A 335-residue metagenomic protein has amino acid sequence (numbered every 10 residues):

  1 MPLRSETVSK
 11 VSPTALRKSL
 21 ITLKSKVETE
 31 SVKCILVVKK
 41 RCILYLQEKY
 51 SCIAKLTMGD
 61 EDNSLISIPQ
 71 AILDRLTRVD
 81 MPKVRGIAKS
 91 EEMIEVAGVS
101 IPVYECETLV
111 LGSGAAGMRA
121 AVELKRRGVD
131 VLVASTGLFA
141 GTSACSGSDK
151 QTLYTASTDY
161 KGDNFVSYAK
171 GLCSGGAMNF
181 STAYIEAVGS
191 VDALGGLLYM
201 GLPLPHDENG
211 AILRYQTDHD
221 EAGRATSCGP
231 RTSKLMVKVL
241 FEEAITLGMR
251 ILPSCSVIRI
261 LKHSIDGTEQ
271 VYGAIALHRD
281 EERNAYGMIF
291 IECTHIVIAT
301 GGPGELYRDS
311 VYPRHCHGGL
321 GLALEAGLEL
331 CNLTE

Functional and structural regions predicted by a protein language model:
R4-S19, S25, S31-C34, R41: Low-acidity, Ser/Thr- and Arg-rich intrinsically disordered low-complexity segments
V38-C42, L46-S90, E95-V103, V129 (+5 more regions): Conserved N-terminal/central alpha/beta ligand/cofactor-binding core
E105-E107, S254, C293: Phosphate-coordination loops involved in phosphoryl transfer and adenosine-cofactor binding
T108-L132: N-terminal Rossmann-like FAD-binding beta1-loop-alpha1 element of flavoenzymes
L109-L111, I291-T300: Short hydrophobic core segments
H295-E335: Glycine-rich loop(s) and the adjacent beta-strand/alpha-helix scaffold that form part
